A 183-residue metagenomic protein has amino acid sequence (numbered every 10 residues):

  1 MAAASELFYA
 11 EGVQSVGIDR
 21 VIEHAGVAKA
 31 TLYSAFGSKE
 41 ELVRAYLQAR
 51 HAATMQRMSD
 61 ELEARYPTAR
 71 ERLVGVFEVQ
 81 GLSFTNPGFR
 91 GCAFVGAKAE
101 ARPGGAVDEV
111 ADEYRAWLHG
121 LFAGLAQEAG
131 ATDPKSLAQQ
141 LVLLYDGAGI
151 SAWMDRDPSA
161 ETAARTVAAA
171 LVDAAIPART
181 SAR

Functional and structural regions predicted by a protein language model:
A3-E41, A45: Helix-turn-helix
S5, D19, C92, G96 (+1 more regions): Conserved acidic functional residues
I18, E40, R44, Y66 (+7 more regions): Short, structured helix-loop boundary elements
V43-R50, R57: Alpha-helical DNA-contacting segments of helix-turn-helix folds
A45, S59-N86, A138-L141: Hydrophobic alpha-helical connector segments
M55, E61, E71-G75, G104-E128 (+2 more regions): Amphipathic alpha-helical packing segments from all-alpha helical-bundle domains
F84-A106: Amphipathic alpha-helical segments used for helix-helix packing
D108-D112, Q127-R183: Hydrophobic/aromatic-rich alpha-helical bundle segments in the mid-to-C-terminal region
